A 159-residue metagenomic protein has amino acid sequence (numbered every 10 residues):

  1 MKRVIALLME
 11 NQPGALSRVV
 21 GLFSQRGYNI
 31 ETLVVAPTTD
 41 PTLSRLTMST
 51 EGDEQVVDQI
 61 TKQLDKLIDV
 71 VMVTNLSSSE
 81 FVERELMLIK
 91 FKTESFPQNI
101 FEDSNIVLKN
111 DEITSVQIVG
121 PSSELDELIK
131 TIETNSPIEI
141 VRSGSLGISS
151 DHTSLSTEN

Functional and structural regions predicted by a protein language model:
M1-V4, L8-L43, E54-E85, K90-N159: Long, contiguous binding/interaction regions
M48-T50: Amphipathic, charged alpha-helical scaffolds that flank and support histidine-based chemistry in signaling
